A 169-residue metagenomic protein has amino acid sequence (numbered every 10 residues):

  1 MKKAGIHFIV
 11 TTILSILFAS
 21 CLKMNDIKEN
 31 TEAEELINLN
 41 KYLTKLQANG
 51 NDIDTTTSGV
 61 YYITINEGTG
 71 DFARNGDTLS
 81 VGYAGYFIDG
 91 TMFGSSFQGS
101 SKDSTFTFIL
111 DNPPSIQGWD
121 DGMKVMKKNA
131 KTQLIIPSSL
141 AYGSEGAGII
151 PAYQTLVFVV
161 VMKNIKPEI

Functional and structural regions predicted by a protein language model:
K2-F8, L17-I169: Cross-family detector of peptidyl-prolyl cis-trans isomerase
